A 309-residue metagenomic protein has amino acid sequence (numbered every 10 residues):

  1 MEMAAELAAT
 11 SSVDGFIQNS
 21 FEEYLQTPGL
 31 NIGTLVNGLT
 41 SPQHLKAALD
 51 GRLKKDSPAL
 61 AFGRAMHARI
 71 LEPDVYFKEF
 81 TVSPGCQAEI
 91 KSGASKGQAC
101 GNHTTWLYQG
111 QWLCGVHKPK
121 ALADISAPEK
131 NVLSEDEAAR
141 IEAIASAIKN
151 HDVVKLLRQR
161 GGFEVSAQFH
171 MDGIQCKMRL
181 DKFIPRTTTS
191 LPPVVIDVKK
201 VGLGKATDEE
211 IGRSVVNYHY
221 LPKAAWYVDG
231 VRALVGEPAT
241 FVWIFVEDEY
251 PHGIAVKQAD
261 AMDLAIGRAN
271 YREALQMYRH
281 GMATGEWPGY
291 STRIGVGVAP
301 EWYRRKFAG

Functional and structural regions predicted by a protein language model:
M1-R179, S291-T292: Metal-dependent nuclease catalytic cores that hydrolyze phosphodiester bonds in DNA/RNA, characterized by
E2-L7, S214-L221, W226-G309: Metal-dependent nuclease catalytic regions and adjoining charged, substrate-binding loops involved in nucleic-acid end
G51-K55, P128-L133, T207-Y218, D260-M262: Short histidine-centered catalytic/ligand-binding loop motif
A61, A65, D181, P222-G230: Short amphipathic alpha-helical face segments that pack within enzyme cores and frequently flank/anchor catalytic
I70-L71, V75, K200-L203, R232-V235 (+1 more regions): Hydrophobic/aromatic-lined pockets within catalytic cores
C100, P119, T189, K199-G204 (+1 more regions): Short connector loops/turns at beta-strand edges and beta->alpha or beta->beta junctions
V153-Q159, I184-V194, V231-A239: Secondary-structure boundary elements
F163, M178-R213: Conserved catalytic cores of phosphodiester-cleaving nucleases, focusing on short active-site segments
